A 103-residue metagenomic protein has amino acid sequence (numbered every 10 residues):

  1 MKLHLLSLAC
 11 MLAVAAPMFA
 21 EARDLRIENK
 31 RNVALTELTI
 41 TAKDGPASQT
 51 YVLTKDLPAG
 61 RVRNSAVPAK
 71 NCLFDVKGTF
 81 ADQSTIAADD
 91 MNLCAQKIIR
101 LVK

Functional and structural regions predicted by a protein language model:
M1-L8: Bacterial N-terminal signal peptides that target proteins for export
A16-A22: Sec/Tat signal peptide C-region and signal peptidase I cleavage site
R26-N32: Asparagine-centered strand-capping/turn motif at beta-strand->loop junctions
V33-E37: Short acidic/proline- and small/hydrophobic-mixed sequence motifs that coincide with surface turns and coil-to-beta
A42-A47, A81-Q83: Change "in extracellular beta-sheet-rich domains … of secreted and cell-surface proteins" to "in beta-sheet-rich domains
P46-N71: Intrinsically disordered, low-complexity Pro/Gly/Ser/Thr-rich segments with frequent PxxP/GP/PP motifs and embedded
N71-F80: A short, solvent-exposed beta-strand micro-motif common in secreted/extracellular proteins
T85-K103: Extracellular beta-sheet/turn segments enriched in Thr/Pro/Gly and aliphatic residues
